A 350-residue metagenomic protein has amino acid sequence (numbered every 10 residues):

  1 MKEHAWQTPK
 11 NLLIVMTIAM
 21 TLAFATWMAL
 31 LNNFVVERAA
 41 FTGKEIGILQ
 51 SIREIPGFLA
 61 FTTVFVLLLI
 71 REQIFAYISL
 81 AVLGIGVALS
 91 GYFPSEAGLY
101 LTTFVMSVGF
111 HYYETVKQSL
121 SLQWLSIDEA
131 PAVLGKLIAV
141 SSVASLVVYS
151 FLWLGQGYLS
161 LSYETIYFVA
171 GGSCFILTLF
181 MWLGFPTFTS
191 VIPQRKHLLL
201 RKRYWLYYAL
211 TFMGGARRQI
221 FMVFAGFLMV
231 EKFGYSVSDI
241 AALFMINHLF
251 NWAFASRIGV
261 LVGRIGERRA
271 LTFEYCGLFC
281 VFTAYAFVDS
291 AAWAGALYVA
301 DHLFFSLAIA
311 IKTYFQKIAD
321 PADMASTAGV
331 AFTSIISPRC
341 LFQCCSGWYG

Functional and structural regions predicted by a protein language model:
A29-E45, V223-I240: Short amphipathic helix-loop junctions that connect adjacent transmembrane helices in Major Facilitator Superfamily/SLC
G43-K44, I127-L137, V237-S238, P321-A331: Loop-to-transmembrane helix entry/capping segments in MFS-fold secondary transporters and related SLC/MFSD carriers
A60-E72, Q156, F254-G266, G350: Helix-to-loop junctions at the C-terminal end of transmembrane segments in multipass secondary transporters
F75-A88, R269-A284: Structural signature of the two symmetry-related core transmembrane helices
G91-T102, A286-L297: Helix-loop junctions at membrane interfaces in 12-TM secondary transporters
Y112-L125, S306-A319: Intracellular juxtamembrane helix-capping segments at the cytosolic ends of symmetry-related transmembrane helices
A132-S150, S334-F342: Glycine-rich segments within core transmembrane alpha-helices of 12-TM secondary carriers
L152, G171-S190: C-terminal membrane-cytosol helix-exit motif in multi-pass small-molecule transporters
